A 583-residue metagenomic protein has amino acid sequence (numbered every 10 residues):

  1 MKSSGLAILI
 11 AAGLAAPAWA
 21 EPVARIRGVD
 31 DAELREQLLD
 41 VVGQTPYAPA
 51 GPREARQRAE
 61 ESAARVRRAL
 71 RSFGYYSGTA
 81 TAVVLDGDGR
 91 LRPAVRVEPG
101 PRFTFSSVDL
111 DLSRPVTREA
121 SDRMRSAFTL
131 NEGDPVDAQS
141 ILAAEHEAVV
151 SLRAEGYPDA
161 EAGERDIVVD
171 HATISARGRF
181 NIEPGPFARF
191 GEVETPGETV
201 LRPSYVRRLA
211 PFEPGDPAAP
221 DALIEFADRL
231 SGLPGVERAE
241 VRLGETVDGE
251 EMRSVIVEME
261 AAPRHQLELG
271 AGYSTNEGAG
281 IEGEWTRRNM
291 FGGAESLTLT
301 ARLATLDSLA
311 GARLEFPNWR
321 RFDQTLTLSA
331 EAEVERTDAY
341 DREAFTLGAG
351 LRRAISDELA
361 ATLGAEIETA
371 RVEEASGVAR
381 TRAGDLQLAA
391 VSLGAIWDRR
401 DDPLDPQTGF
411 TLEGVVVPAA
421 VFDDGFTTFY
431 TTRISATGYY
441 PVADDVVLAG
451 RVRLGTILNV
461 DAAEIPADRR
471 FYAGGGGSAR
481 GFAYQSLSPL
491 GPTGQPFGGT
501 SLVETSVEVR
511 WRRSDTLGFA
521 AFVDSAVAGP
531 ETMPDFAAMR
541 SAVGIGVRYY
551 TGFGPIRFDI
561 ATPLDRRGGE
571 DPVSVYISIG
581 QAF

Functional and structural regions predicted by a protein language model:
A20-E33, T45-T275, E284, T298-F316 (+2 more regions): Periplasmic polypeptide-binding modules associated with outer-membrane biogenesis and secretion
R56-Q57, D137-Q139, I167-V169, G270-G272 (+8 more regions): Outer-membrane beta-barrel domain signature
A144, E277-I281, L306-A310, D341-F345 (+6 more regions): Residues that define the transmembrane beta-barrel architecture of outer-membrane proteins
A210, H265-T275, G283, R287-A304 (+8 more regions): Transmembrane beta-strand segments that form the barrel wall of outer-membrane beta-barrel proteins
G232, D248, H265-Q266, E366 (+2 more regions): C-terminal outer-membrane beta-barrel translocator/porin domains of Gram-negative envelope proteins and their
V236-E237, H265-L267, G278, M290-L297 (+6 more regions): Repeated loop/turn-to-beta-strand initiation elements of outer-membrane beta-barrel proteins
W285, S392-L393, I545-T551, P555-I556 (+1 more regions): Outer-membrane beta-barrel "beta-signal"
A310-D385, L393: Transmembrane beta-barrel wall of Gram-negative outer-membrane proteins
